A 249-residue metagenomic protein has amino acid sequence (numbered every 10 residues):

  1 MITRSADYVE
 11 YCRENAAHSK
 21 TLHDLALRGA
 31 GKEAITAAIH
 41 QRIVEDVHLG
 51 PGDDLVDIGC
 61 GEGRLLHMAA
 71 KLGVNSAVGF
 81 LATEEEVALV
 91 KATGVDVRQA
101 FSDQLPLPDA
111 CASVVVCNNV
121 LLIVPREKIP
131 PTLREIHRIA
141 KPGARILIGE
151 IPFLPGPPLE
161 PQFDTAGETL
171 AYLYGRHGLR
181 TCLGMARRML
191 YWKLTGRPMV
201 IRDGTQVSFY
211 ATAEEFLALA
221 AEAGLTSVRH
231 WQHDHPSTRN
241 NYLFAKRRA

Functional and structural regions predicted by a protein language model:
M1-V47, P51, E62-V95, Q99-Q104 (+1 more regions): Class I (Rossmann-like) S-adenosyl-L-methionine-dependent methyltransferase catalytic domain, capturing the SAM-binding
D54, G143-R145: Short glycine-centered segments of the SAM/dcSAM-binding site in methyltransferase folds
D54, S76, C111-S113: Structural signature of beta-strand start/N-cap positions in the alpha/beta core of ABC transporter nucleotide-binding
I58: Conserved beta-strand/loop positions that form the S-adenosyl-L-methionine
L105-D109: Short amphipathic alpha-helix with an adjacent loop that forms part of the alpha/beta core around
V116: A conserved beta-strand element that flanks and buttresses the S-adenosyl-L-methionine
N119-I123: Short catalytic micro-motifs in class I SAM-dependent methyltransferases
P130-P142: A short glycine-rich, Lys/Arg-flanked "PGG" loop and its adjoining helix->strand segment in the class I
